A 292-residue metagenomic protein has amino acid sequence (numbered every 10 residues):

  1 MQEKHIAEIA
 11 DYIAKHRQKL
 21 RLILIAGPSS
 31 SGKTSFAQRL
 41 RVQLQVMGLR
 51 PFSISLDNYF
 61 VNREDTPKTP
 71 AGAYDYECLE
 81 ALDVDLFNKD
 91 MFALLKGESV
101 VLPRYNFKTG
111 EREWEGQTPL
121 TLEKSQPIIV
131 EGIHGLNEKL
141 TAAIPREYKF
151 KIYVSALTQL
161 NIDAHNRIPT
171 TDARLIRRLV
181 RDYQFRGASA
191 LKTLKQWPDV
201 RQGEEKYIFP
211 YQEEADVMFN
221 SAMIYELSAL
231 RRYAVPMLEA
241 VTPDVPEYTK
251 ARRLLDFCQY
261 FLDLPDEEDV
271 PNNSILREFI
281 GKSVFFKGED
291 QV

Functional and structural regions predicted by a protein language model:
M1-L24, F52: Extreme N-terminal, non-catalytic leader segments that precede Walker-type/kinase nucleotide-binding cores
E3, R17, E138-V292: Conserved NTP phosphate-binding and transfer environment spanning the P-loop NTPase/kinase superfamily
S30: Walker A (P-loop) phosphate-binding loop of P-loop NTPases
K33: Conserved lysine of the Walker
V42-F52: Post-Walker A helix-loop "phosphate-sensing" segment adjacent to the P-loop in P-loop NTPases
F52-I54, V61-G110, P127: Conserved nucleotide-sensing/catalytic segment adjacent to the nucleotide-binding pocket in NTP-handling enzymes
N88-E147, L194-Y211: Glycine-rich phosphate-binding loop used to anchor ATP phosphates in small-molecule kinases, encompassing both
